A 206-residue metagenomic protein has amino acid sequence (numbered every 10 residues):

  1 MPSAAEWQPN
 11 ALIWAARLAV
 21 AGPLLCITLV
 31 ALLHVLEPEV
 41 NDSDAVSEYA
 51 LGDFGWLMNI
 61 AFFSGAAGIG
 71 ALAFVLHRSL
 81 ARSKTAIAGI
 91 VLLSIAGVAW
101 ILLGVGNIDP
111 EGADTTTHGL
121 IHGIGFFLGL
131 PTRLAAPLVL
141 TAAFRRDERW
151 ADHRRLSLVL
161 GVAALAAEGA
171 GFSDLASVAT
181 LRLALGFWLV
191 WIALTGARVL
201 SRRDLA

Functional and structural regions predicted by a protein language model:
P2-D204: Hydrophobic, aromatic-enriched alpha-helical segments typical of multi-pass transmembrane helices
